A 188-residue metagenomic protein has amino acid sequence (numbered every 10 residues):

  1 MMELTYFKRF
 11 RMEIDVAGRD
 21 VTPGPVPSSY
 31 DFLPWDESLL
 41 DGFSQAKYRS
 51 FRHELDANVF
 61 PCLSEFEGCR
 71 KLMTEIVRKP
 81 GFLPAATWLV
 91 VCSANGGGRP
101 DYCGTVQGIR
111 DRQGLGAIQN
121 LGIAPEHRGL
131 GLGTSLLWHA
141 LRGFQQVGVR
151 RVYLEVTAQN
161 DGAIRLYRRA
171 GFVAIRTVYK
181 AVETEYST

Functional and structural regions predicted by a protein language model:
M1-Y30, P34-D36: Acyl-donor-binding surface of acyltransferase catalytic domains
M1-Y6, L130, T134, A158-R176 (+1 more regions): Conserved active-site alpha-helix within GNAT-family acetyltransferase domains
F7-R11, A85-T87, T177-K180: Short hydrophobic/aromatic beta-strand or adjacent loop that forms the aromatic wall/cage of a ligand/substrate-binding
D31-Q45, F51-N58: A short beta-loop-alpha structural element at the N-terminal edge of CoA-dependent acyl/N-acetyltransferase catalytic
F43, V90-V91, A140: Conserved hydrophobic/aromatic pocket- or pore-lining residues that grip, position, or stack substrates in active sites
S50-L55, P61-L115, Q119, A124: Acetyl-CoA-dependent GNAT
N120-I123, G129-Q146, R165-R169: Conserved acetyl-CoA-binding loop-helix of GNAT-fold acetyltransferases
F144-E155: Conserved GNAT acetyl-CoA-binding A-motif
